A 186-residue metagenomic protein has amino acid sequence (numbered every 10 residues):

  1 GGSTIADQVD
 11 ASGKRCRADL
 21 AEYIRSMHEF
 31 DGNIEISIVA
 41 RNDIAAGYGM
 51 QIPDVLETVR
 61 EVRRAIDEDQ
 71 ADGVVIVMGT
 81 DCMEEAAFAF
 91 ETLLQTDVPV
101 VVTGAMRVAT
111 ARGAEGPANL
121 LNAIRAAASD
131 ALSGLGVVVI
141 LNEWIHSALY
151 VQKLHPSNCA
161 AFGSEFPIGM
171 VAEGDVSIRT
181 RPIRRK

Functional and structural regions predicted by a protein language model:
G1-G2, V75, A123, E143: Buried hydrophobic positions in well-ordered alpha/beta secondary-structure cores of metabolic enzymes
G1-R64: ATP/NTP phosphate-donor binding region
G1-S3, D43, G79-D81, A105-V108: Short, ordered loop/turn segments at secondary-structure junctions
I5-Q8, C82-A87, N119-L120: Short glycine/serine/threonine-rich phosphate/pyrophosphate-binding segments that cradle anionic phosphate groups
R17-G32, S147-K186: Accessory alpha-helical/coil subdomains and C-terminal extensions that flank or cap enzyme catalytic cores
E68-V74: Short acidic/histidine-rich motifs immediately flanking catalytic phosphotransfer sites in two-component signaling
I76-V98: Short Gly/Thr/Asp-enriched flexible loops that form oxyanion-binding sites at enzyme active sites
V102-E173: Internal gly/pro-rich beta-alpha loop/helix module that stabilizes soluble enzyme cofactors or their anionic handles
